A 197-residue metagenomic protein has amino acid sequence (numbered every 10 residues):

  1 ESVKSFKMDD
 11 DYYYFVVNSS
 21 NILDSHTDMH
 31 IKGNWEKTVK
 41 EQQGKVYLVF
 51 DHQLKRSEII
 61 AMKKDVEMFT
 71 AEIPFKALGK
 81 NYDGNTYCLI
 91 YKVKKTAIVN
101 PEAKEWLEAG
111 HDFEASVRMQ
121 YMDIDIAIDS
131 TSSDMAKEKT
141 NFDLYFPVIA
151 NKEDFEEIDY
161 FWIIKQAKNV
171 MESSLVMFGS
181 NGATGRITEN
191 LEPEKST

Functional and structural regions predicted by a protein language model:
E1-K195: Signature of dsDNA virion morphogenesis modules
